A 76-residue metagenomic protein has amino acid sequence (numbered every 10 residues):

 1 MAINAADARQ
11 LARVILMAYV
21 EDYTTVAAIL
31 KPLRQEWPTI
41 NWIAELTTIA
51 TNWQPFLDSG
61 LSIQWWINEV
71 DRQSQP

Functional and structural regions predicted by a protein language model:
M1-P76: Solvent-exposed interaction surfaces and binding hotspots enriched for charged
